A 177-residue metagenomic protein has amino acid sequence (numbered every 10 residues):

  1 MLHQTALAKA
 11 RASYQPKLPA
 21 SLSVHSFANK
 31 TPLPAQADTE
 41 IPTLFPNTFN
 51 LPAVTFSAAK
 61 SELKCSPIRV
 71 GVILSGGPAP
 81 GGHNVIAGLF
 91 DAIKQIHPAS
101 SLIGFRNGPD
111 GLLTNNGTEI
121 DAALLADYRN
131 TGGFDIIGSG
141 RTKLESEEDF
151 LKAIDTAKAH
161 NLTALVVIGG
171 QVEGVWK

Functional and structural regions predicted by a protein language model:
M1-S23, K60-L113: N-terminal phosphate-binding or glycine-rich loops at protein starts, especially the Walker A/P-loop of NTPases
N29-L63, L112-L165, G174: Glycine-rich oxoanion-binding loops at beta->alpha junctions
R69-A79, D135-G140, T163-G169: Short glycine-rich or small-residue beta-strand-to-loop segments that form or flank ligand, phosphate, metal/Fe-S
V85-L89, Q171-K177: Short Gly/Thr/Asp-enriched flexible loops that form oxyanion-binding sites at enzyme active sites
N107, G170-Q171: An acidic- and aromatic-residue-enriched active-site/binding cleft used to recognize and process polar
